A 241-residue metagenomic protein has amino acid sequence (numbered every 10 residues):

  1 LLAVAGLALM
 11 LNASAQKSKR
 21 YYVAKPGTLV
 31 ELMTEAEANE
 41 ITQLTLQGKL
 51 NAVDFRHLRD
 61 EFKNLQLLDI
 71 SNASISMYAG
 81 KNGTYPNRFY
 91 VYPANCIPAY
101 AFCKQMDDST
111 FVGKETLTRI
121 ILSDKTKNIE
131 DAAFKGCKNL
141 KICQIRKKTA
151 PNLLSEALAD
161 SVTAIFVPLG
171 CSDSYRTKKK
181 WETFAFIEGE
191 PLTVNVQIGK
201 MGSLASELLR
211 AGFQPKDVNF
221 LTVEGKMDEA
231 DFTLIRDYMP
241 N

Functional and structural regions predicted by a protein language model:
L1-S18: Bacterial Sec-dependent N-terminal signal peptides
K17-K25, T42-L50, L65-C96, D107-N128 (+5 more regions): Structural signature of tandem-repeat unit edges
R20-E35, N195-R210: A short, well-structured beta->alpha microelement
L32, E40, N51-R56, I75 (+1 more regions): Accessory end-domains appended to solenoid repeat scaffolds used in host defense
M33-I41, E61-F62, L158-D160, L209-V218: Flexible, charged surface loops at secondary-structure boundaries
H57-D60, L154-L158, D173-F184, L234-M239: Short, aromatic/basic amphipathic alpha-helical patches
